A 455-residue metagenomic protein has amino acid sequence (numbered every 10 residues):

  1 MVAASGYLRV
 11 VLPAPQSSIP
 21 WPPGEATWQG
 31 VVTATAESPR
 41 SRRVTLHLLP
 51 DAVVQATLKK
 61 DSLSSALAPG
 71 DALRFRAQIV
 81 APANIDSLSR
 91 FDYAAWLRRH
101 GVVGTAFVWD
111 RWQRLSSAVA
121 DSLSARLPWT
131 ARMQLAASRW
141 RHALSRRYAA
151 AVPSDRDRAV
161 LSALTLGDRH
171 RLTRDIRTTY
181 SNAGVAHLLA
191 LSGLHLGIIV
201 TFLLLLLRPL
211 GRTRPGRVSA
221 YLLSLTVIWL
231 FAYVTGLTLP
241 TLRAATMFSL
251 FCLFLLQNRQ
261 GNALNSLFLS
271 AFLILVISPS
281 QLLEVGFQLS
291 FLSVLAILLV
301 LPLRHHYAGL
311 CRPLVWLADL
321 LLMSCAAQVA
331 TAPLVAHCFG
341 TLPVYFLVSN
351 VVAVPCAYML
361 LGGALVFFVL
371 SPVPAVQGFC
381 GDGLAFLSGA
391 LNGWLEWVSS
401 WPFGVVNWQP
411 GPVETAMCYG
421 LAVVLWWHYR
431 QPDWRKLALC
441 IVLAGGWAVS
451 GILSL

Functional and structural regions predicted by a protein language model:
V2-H187: Membrane-interface helix/helix-cap signal primarily in integral membrane proteins
I19-W28, R40-L48, A120, R126 (+5 more regions): Juxtamembrane/interfacial segments around transmembrane helices
G30, A77, L164, S192 (+5 more regions): Divalent metal-coordination and catalytic microenvironments
E37, V152-R156, L239, N262 (+1 more regions): Proline-centered turn/helix-capping motifs that create local helix->coil transitions or kinks
L63-Q78, W96-L97, V102, S117-V119 (+4 more regions): Non-globular, low-confidence helical/coil segments that flank catalytic cores
A106, T173-F346, W408-S454: Hydrophobic alpha-helical transmembrane segments in multi-pass membrane proteins
R132-Q134, S138-R139, L166-R171, T235-P240 (+4 more regions): Hydrophobic alpha-helical transmembrane segments
L295-F403: Alpha-helical transmembrane segments of multi-pass integral membrane proteins
